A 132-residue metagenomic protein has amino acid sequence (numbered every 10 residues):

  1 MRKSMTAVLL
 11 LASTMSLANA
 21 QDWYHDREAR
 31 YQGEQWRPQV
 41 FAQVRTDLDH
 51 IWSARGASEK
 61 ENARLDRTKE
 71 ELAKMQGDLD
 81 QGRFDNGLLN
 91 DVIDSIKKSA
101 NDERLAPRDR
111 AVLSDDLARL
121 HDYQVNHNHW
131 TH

Functional and structural regions predicted by a protein language model:
M1-Q21: Classical secretory targeting signals
N19-H132: Glycine- and aromatic-enriched low-complexity segments, predominantly in secreted/extracellular proteins and matrices
